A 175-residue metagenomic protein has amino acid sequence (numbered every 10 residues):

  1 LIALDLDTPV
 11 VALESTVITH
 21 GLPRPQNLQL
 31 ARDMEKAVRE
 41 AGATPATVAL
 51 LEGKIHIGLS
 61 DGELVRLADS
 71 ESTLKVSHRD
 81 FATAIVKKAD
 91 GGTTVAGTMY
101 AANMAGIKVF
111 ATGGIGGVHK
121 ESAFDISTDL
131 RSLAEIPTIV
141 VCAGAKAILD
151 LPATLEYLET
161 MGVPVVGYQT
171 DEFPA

Functional and structural regions predicted by a protein language model:
I2-L6, V10-V11, E40, Y100-M104 (+4 more regions): Solvent-exposed alpha-helices and their adjacent loops that cap or buttress functional pockets in soluble metabolic
P9-V11, S15, R32-K36, E159-G167: Internal alpha/beta core interface subdomains
V11-L13, P45-L50, G91, V109-G114 (+3 more regions): General beta-strand structural signal in soluble alpha/beta enzymes
S15, H20-L22, L28-I85: Glycine-rich nucleotide/cofactor/substrate-binding loop typically near the N-terminus or early in the first domain
P25-L30, E63-A68, G117-A134, Y157: A glycine- and small-aliphatic-rich helix-loop capping segment at beta-alpha/alpha-beta transitions that lines
P25-R32, A89-G97: Glycine-rich anion/phosphate-binding loops
A46, L51-E52, I57, L130-A175: A structural signal for small-residue-enriched, beta-sheet-centric alpha/beta enzyme cores and oligomeric scaffold folds
G91-V118, G144-E156, M161-V163: Internal active-site segments that recognize and position negatively charged phosphoryl groups and nucleotide moieties
